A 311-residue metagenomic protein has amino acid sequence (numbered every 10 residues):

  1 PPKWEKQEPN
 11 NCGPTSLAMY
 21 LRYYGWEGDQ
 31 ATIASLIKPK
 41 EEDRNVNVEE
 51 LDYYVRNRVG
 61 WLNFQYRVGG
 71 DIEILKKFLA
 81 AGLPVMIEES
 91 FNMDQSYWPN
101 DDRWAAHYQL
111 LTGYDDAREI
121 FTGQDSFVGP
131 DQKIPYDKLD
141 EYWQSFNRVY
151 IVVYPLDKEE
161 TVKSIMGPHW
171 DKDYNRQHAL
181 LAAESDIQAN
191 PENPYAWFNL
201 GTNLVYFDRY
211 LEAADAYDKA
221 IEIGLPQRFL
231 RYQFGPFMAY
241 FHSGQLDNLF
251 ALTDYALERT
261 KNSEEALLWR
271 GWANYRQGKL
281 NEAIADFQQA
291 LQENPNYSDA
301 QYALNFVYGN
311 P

Functional and structural regions predicted by a protein language model:
P1-I74, A80-A81, F146-D173, E192-N193 (+4 more regions): Cysteine-nucleophile protease catalytic domains, especially the papain-like/related folds used in DUB/UBL proteases
G69-Q124: Active-site-adjacent substructure of cysteine-protease-like catalytic cores
W98, D102-R103, T112-F207, E212 (+1 more regions): Noncatalytic regulatory segments and standalone regulatory/sensor domains
T202-L211, D218-A273: Alpha-helical adaptor scaffolds
I284-P311: Terminal, low-structured helical/coil segments at or just beyond the last alpha-helical repeat
